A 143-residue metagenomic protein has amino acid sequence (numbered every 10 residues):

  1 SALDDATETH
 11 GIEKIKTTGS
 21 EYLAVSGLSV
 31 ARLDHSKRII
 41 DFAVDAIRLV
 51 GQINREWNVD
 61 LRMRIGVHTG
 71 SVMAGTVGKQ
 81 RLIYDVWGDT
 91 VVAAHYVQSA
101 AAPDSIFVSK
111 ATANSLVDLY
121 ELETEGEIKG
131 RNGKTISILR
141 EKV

Functional and structural regions predicted by a protein language model:
A2: Interdomain coupling helix/linker and adjacent catalytic-core signature of nucleotidyl signaling output domains
A6-R38, Q52-D89, T135-E141: Catalytic core of nucleotidyl cyclases, primarily class III adenylyl/guanylyl cyclases
S29, D34, F42, E125-N132: Conserved cytosolic catalytic headpiece of P-type ATPases
R32, A46-L49, I53-E56, K79 (+2 more regions): Conserved, well-folded catalytic cores of nucleic-acid-processing and energy-transducing macromolecular machines
K37-R48: Amphipathic alpha-helical segments that line or abut small-molecule/effector binding pockets and mediate allosteric
A43, G88-A94: Amphipathic alpha-helical transducer elements in NTP-driven molecular machines
A46, V67, V97: Regulatory helix in c-di-GMP signaling enzymes, encompassing the GGDEF I-site helix and an analogous surface helix
S71-M73, K79, A93, A100-V143: Intrinsically disordered, glycine/charged-rich C-terminal tails and inter-domain linkers that flank nucleotidyl cyclase
